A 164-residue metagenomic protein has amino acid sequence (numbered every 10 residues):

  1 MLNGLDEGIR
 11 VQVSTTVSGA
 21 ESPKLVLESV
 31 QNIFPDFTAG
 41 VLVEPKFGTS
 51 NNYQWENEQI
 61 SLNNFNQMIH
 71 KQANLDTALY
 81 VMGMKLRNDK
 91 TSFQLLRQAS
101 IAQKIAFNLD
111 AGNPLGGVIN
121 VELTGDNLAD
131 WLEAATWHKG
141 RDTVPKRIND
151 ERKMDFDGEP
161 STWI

Functional and structural regions predicted by a protein language model:
M1-V41, P45: Long, hydrophobic N-terminal alpha-helical segment
I9-T16, R87-Q94, I119-V121: Short glycine-/aliphatic-rich beta-strand segments at the starts of folded cytosolic domains
T15-G19, F34, R97-I101, L123-N127: Beta-strand elements of well-folded, non-transmembrane domains
S29-F37, M68-L75, H138-R141: Conserved short hydrophobic interaction patches
G40-N63: Short, charge-patterned binding micro-sites
L62-Q103: Ordered, amphipathic secondary-structure segments that act as subunit-interaction surfaces in large macromolecular
Q103-I164: Glycine-rich, aromatic-bearing surface loops/beta-hairpins
